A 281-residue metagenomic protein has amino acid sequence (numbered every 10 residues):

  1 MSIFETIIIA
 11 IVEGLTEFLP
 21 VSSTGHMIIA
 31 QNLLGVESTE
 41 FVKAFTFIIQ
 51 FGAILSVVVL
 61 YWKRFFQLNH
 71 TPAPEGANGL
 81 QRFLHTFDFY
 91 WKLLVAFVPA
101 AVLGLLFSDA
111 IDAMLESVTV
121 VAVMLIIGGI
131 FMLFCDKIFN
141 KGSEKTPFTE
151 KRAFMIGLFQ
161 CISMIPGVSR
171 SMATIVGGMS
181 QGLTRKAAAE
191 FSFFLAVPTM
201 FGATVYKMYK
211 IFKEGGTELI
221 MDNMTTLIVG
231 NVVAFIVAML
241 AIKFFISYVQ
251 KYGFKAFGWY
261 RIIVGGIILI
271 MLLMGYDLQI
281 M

Functional and structural regions predicted by a protein language model:
M1-M281: Multi-pass membrane proteins that catalyze or facilitate reactions on polyprenyl-/lipid-phosphate substrates and their
